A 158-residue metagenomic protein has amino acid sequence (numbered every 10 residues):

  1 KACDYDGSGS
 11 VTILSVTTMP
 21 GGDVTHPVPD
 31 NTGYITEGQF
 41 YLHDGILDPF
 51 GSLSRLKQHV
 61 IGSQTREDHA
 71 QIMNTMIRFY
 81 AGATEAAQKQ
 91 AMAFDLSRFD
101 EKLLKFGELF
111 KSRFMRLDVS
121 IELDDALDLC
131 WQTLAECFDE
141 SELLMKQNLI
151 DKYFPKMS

Functional and structural regions predicted by a protein language model:
K1-S158: P-loop NTPase catalytic core
